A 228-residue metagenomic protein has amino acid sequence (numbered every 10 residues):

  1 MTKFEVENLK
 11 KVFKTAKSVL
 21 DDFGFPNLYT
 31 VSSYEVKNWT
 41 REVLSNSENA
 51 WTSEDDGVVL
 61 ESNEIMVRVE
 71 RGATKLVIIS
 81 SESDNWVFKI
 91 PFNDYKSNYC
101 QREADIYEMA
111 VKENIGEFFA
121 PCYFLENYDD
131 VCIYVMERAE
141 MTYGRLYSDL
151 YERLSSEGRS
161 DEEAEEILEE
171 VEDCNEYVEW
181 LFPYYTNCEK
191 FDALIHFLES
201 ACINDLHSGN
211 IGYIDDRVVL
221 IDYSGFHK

Functional and structural regions predicted by a protein language model:
V6, K10-F13, K17-L20, L44 (+5 more regions): Residue-level detector of alpha-helical secondary structure
N8-S83: ATP-binding glycine-rich phosphate-binding loop
S53-G57, M66, E169-S200: Alpha-helix-centered segments that form part of catalytic cores
N63-P121, D129: ATP-binding glycine-rich loop module of kinase domains
N85-W86, C132, R217-V219: Hydrophobic residues embedded in beta-strands of well-ordered beta-sheets
K89-F92, R138, D222-Y223: Residue-level recognition of conserved beta-strand positions in structured domain cores
G116-N187: Conserved structural core of kinase catalytic domains
A193-K228: Catalytic activation segment of kinase domains across protein kinase-like and atypical kinase folds
